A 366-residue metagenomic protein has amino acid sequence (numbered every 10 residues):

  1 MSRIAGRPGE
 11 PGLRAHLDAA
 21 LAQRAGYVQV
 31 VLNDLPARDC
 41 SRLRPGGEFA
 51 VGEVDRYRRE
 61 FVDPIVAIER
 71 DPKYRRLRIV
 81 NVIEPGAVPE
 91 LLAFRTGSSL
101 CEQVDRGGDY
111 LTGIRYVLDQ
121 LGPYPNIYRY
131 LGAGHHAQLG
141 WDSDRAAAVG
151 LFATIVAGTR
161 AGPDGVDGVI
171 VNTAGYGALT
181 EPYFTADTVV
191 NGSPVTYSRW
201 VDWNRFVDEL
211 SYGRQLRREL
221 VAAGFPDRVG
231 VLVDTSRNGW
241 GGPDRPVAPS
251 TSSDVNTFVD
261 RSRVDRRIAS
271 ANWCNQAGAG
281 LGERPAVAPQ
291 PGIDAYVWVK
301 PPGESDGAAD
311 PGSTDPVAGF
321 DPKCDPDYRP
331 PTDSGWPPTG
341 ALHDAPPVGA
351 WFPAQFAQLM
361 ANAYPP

Functional and structural regions predicted by a protein language model:
M1-D71, G282, V299-P365: N-terminal carbohydrate-binding/catalytic regions of secreted carbohydrate-active enzymes
S2, T96-R106, A133-G140, V195-V207: Surface-exposed cleft-lining segments at the edges of enzyme active sites
R3-I4, V31-L35, V82-A87, G132-H136 (+3 more regions): Active-site-proximal beta-strand/loop segments in catalytic clefts of secreted hydrolases
A5-R7, D18-Y130, A147-T154, R160-G165 (+1 more regions): Substrate-binding cleft of extracellular glycoside hydrolase catalytic domains
L100-E102, W273-N275, K323-D325: Sequence contexts marking disulfide-bonded cysteines in secreted/extracellular proteins
L139-F320: Surface-exposed substrate-engagement region within the catalytic domains of secreted or surface-exposed extracellular
